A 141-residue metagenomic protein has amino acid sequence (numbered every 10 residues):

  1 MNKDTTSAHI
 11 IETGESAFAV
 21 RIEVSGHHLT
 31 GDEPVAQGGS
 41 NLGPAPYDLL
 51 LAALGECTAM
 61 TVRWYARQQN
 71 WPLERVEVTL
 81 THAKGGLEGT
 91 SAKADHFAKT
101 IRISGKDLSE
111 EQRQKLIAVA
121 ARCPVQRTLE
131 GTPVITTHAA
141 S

Functional and structural regions predicted by a protein language model:
M1-A52, M60, W64-S141: Extended beta-strand/beta-hairpin segments
